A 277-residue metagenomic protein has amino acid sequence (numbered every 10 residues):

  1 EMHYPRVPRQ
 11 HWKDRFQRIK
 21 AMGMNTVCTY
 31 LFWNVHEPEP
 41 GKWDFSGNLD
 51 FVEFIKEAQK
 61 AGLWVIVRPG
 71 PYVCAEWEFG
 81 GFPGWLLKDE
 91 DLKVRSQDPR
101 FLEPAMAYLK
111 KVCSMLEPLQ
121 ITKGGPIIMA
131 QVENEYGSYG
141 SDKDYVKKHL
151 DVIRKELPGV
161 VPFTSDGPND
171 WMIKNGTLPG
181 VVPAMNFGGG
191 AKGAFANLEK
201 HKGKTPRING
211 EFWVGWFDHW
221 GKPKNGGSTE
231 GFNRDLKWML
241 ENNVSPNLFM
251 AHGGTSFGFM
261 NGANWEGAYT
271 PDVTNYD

Functional and structural regions predicted by a protein language model:
E1-P5, V27-N34, R68-W77, I128-E133 (+3 more regions): Short, solvent-exposed turn/loop segments enriched in Gly/Ser/Thr/Pro and often Arg
E1-R9, W33-F51, L87-M106, Q131-D142 (+4 more regions): The substrate-binding groove and active-site-proximal loops of carbohydrate-active enzymes, especially glycoside
H11-E78, G84, L150-K155, G159-V160: Aromatic-lined substrate-binding rim segments of carbohydrate-active enzymes
G23-N25, Q59-V65, I121-I128, P158-V161 (+3 more regions): Short, well-ordered coil/turn segments that N-cap beta-strands
E39-L49, Q59-K60, G70-S96, V146-D151 (+3 more regions): Aromatic- and acidic-residue-enriched segments that line the glycan-binding/catalytic groove of carbohydrate-active
G47-V67, D89-I127: An active-site-proximal structural segment forming one wall of the substrate-binding cleft that immediately precedes
Q59, L63, K155-E156, G188-Y276: Catalytic-core region of carbohydrate-active enzymes that cleave or remodel glycosidic bonds
R100-P179: Active-site neighborhood of glycoside hydrolase catalytic domains
